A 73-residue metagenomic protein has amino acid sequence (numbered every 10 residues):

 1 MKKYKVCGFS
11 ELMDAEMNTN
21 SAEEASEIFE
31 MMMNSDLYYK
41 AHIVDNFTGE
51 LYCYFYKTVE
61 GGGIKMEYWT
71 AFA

Functional and structural regions predicted by a protein language model:
M1-K3, I28, L51-Y54: Intrinsic low-complexity, intrinsically disordered segments enriched in polar/basic residues
M1-M13: Short aromatic-glycine-(Arg/Gly/Cys) micro-motifs in beta-strand/loop hairpins
K5-V6, A22-E23, G61, A73: Intrinsically disordered, low-complexity repeat segments enriched in small/polar residues
G8-E11, T19-H42: A short, charged, amphipathic alpha-helix used as a generic interaction element across diverse proteins
D14, N34-A73: Short, mixed-charge low-complexity intrinsically disordered segments
